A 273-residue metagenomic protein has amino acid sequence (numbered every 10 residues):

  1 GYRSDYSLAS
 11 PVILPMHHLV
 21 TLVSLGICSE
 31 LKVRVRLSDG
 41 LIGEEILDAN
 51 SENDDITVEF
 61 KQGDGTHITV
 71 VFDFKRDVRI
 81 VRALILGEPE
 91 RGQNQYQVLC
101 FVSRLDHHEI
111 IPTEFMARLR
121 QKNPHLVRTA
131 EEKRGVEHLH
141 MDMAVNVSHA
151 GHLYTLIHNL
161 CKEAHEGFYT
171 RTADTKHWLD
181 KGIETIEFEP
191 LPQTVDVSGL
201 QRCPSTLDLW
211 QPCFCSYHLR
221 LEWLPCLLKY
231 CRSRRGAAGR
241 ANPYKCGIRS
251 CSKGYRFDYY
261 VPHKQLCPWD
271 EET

Functional and structural regions predicted by a protein language model:
G1, Y6-T66: Signal-peptide-cleavage-adjacent N-terminal segments of secreted and extracellular proteins
R3-S7, H18-L19, F74, H107-I110 (+1 more regions): Short linear motifs in intrinsically disordered/low-complexity regions
L14, V127, Q193-V195: A generic alpha-helix propensity feature with a strong bias for hydrophobic helices
V58-R118: An acidic-aromatic
R76, E88-G92, Q97, R118-N123 (+4 more regions): Generic alpha-helical propensity signal that fires on short helical segments and nearby coil/disordered stretches
I80-V81, N123-L126, E184: Short, surface-exposed linear patches
Y96-S148: A eukaryotic "domain-to-IDR transition" signal
H140-T273: A eukaryote-biased signal for long
